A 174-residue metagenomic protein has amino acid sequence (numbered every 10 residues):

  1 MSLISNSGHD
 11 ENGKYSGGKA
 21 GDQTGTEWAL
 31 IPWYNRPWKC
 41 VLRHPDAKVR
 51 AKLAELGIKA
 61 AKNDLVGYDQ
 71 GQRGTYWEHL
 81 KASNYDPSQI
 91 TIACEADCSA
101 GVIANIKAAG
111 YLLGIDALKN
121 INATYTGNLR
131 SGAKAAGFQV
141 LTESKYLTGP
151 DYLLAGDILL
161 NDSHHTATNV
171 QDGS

Functional and structural regions predicted by a protein language model:
M1-K119, S163-H165: N-terminal capping segments
A100, G156-I158, S163-S174: Catalytic nucleophile-His microenvironment captured as a short glycine-rich beta-strand/loop that brackets
L112-V140, Q171: Short, basic/aromatic beta-hairpin or loop at an interaction surface
L147-L153: Short, well-ordered loop/turn sites that connect or cap secondary structure elements
